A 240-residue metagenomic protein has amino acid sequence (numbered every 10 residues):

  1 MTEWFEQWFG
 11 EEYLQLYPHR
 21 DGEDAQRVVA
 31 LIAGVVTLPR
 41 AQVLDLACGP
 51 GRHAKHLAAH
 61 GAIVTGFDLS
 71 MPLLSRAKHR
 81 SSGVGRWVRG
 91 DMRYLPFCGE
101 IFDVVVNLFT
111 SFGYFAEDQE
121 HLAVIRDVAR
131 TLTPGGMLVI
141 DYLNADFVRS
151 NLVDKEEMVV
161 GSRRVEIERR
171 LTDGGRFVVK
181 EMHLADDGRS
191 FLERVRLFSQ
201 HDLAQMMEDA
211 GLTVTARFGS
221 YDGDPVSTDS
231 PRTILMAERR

Functional and structural regions predicted by a protein language model:
M1-P39: Conserved class I S-adenosyl-L-methionine
R40-A47: Conserved class I S-adenosyl-L-methionine
G51-Y94: Class I SAM-dependent methyltransferase SAM/SAH-binding core
F97-V104: A short acidic, Gly/Pro-enriched loop at the edge of an enzyme's catalytic core that lines a small-molecule cofactor
L108-T110: Residues lining the SAM
L122-P134: A short glycine-rich, Lys/Arg-flanked "PGG" loop and its adjoining helix->strand segment in the class I
V139-M206: SAM-dependent methyltransferase
D202-R240: C-terminal lobe and adjacent flexible extensions of AdoMet/dcAdoMet transferase-like proteins
